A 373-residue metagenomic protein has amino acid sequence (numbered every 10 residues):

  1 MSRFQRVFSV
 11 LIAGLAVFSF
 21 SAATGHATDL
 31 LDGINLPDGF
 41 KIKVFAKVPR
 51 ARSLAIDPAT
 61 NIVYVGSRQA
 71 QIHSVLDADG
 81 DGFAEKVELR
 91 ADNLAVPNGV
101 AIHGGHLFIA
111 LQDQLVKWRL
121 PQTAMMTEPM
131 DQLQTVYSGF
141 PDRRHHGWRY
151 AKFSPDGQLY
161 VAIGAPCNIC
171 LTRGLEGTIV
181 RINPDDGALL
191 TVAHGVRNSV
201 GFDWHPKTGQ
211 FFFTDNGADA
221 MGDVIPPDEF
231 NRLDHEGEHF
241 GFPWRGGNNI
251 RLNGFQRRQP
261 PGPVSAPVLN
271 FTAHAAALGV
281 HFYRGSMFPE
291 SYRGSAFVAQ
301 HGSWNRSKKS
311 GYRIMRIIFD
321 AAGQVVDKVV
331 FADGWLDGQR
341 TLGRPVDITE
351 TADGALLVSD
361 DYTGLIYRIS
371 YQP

Functional and structural regions predicted by a protein language model:
T28-L36, W148, A165-N168, I182-G187 (+5 more regions): Beta-propeller domain segments
K43-R68, A276-F282, V298: Beta-strand-rich domains and repeat architectures in extracellular enzymes and scaffolds, especially beta-propellers
V44-P49, L89-N93, V136-R143, T191-G195 (+3 more regions): Surface loop/turn motifs at the tips and blade-to-blade linkers of beta-strand repeat domains
A46, A55-D57, A101, K152 (+3 more regions): Conserved beta-strand position repeated across blades of beta-propeller domains
R50, N93-V96, H103, G147 (+5 more regions): Beta-rich catalytic cores
I62-Y64, H106-I109, Q158-A162, Q210-T214 (+2 more regions): Conserved beta-propeller blade signature
Q71-H73, Q114-V116, T178-V180, E229 (+2 more regions): A short loop-to-beta-strand structural motif that recurs across blades of beta-propeller domains
D113-S154, A162-A165: Asp-box/WD-like beta-propeller blade repeats and closely related beta-sheet repeat scaffolds
